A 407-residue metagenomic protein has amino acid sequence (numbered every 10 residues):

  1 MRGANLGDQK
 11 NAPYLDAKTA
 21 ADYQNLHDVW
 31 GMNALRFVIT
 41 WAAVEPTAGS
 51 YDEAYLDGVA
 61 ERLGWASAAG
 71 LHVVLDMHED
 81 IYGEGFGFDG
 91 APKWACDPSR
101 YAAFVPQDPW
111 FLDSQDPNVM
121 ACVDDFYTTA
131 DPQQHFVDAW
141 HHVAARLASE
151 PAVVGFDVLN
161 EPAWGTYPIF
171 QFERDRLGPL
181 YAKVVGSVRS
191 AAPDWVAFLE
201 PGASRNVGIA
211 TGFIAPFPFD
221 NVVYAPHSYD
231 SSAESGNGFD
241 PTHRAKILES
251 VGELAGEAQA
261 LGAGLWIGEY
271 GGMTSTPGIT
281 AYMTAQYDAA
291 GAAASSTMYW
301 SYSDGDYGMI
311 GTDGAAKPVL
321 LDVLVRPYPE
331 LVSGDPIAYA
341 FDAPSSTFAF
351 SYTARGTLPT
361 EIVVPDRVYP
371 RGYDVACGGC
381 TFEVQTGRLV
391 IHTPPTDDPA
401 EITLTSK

Functional and structural regions predicted by a protein language model:
M1-W195, P201-T211: Active-site mouth of glycoside hydrolases
K10, D230-S232, S303-G305: Short loop/turn segments at secondary-structure transitions that flank enzyme active sites
A12, A43-E45, W164, S232-E234 (+3 more regions): Residue-level signal for secondary-structure boundary sites
D22, T166-M273, D288-G291, S295: Glycoside hydrolase catalytic-domain groove-lining segments
A91-W94, I214-P218, T284-A285, G314-K317: Short, hinge-like loop/turn segments at secondary-structure boundaries
P109-D113, A225, P277-G378, P394-K407: Aromatic-rich peripheral "rim/lid" segments of glycoside hydrolase catalytic domains that contact and position glycan
C377-T386: Low-complexity "stalk/linker" and mucin-like segments enriched in Ser/Thr/Pro/Ala/Gly
